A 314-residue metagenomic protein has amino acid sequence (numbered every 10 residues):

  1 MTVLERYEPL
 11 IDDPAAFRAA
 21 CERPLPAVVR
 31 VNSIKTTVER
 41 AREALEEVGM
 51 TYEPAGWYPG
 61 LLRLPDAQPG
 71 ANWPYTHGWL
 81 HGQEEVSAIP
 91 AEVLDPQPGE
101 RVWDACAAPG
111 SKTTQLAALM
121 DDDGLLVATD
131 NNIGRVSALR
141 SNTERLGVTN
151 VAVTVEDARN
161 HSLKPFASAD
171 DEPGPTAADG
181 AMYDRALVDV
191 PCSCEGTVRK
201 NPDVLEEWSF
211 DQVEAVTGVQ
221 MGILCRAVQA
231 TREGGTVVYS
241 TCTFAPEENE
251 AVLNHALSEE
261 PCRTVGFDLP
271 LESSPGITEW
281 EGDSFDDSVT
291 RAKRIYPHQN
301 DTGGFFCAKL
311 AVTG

Functional and structural regions predicted by a protein language model:
M1-G314: S-adenosylmethionine
